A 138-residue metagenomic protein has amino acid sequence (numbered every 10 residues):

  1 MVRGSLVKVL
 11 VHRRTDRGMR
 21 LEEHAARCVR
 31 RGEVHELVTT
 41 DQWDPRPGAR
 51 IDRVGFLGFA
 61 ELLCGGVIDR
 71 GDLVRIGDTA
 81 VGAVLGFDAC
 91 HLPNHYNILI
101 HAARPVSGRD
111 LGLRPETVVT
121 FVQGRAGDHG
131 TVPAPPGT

Functional and structural regions predicted by a protein language model:
M1-S5, V9-R17, V29-R31, L92 (+1 more regions): Glycine- and charge-enriched low-complexity intrinsically disordered segments
A25-D41: N-terminal, Lys/Arg-enriched amphipathic/low-complexity engagement segments that precede the first folded domain
T40-L57, H95-N97: Short, basic/aromatic beta-hairpin or loop at an interaction surface
L57-C64: Short alpha-helix capping/helix-loop boundary micro-motifs
V67-D69, V74: Short, well-ordered loop/turn sites that connect or cap secondary structure elements
V74-R75, T120: Hydrophobic beta-strand signal
G77-D78, Q123: Conserved "cap/hinge" positions at secondary-structure junctions
A80-C90: Short beta-strand-centered aromatic/proline hotspots
